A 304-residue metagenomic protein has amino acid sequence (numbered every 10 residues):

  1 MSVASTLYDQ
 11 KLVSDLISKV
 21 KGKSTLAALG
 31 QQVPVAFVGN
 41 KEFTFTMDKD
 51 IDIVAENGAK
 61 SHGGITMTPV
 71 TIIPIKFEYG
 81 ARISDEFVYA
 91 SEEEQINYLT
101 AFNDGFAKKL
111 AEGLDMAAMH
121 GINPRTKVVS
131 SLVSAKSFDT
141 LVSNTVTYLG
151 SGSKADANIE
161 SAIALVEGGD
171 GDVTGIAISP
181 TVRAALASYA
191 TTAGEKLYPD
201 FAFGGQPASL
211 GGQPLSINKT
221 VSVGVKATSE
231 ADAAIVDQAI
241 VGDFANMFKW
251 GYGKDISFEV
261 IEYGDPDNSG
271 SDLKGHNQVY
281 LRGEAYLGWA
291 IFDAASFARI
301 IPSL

Functional and structural regions predicted by a protein language model:
M1-A27, Q32, E262-L304: Protruding loop/beta-arch "assembly-hinge" segments enriched in small, turn-prone residues
S2-G80, D104, S296: Assembly/oligomerization interface modules of large self-assembling protein complexes
F45-T46, S84, S179-T181, N218 (+1 more regions): Structured loops at beta-to-helix junctions and adjacent beta-edge loops in soluble globular domains
I51-V54, I83, S91-E92, A185-S188 (+1 more regions): Short helix/loop capping segments that flank catalytic or ligand/cofactor-binding pockets
E78, F87, E112, V182-A184 (+2 more regions): Short loop/turn segments at secondary-structure transitions that flank enzyme active sites
D85-G168, R299-S303: Alpha-helical scaffold segments that mediate packing/assembly in large oligomeric complexes
L149-D265, S269-D272: Extended oligomerization regions of viral-like shell subunits
